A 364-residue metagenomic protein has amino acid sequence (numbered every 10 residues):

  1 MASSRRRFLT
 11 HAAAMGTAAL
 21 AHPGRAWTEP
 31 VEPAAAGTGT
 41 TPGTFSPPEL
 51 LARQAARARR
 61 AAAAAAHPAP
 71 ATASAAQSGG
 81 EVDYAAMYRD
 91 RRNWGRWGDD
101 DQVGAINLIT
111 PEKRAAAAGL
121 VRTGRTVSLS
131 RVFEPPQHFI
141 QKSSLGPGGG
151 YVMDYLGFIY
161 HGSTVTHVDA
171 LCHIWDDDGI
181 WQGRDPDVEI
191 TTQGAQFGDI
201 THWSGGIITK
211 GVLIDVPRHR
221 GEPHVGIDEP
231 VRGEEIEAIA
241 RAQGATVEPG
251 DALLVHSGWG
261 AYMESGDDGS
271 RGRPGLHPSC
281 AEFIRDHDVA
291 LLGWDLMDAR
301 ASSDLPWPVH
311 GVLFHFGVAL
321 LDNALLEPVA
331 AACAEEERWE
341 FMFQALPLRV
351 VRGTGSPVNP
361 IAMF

Functional and structural regions predicted by a protein language model:
M1: Flexible coil/turn residues that form the inter-helical turn or adjacent wing/linker of helix-turn-helix
R7-T28: N-terminal export signals
G16, G39-F364: Active-/binding-site microenvironments in catalytic and ligand-binding cores
P23, P33-A34, L253, L296: Intrinsically disordered, low-complexity proline-rich segments enriched in Ser/Thr
E29-T38: Cleaved targeting-peptide boundary
